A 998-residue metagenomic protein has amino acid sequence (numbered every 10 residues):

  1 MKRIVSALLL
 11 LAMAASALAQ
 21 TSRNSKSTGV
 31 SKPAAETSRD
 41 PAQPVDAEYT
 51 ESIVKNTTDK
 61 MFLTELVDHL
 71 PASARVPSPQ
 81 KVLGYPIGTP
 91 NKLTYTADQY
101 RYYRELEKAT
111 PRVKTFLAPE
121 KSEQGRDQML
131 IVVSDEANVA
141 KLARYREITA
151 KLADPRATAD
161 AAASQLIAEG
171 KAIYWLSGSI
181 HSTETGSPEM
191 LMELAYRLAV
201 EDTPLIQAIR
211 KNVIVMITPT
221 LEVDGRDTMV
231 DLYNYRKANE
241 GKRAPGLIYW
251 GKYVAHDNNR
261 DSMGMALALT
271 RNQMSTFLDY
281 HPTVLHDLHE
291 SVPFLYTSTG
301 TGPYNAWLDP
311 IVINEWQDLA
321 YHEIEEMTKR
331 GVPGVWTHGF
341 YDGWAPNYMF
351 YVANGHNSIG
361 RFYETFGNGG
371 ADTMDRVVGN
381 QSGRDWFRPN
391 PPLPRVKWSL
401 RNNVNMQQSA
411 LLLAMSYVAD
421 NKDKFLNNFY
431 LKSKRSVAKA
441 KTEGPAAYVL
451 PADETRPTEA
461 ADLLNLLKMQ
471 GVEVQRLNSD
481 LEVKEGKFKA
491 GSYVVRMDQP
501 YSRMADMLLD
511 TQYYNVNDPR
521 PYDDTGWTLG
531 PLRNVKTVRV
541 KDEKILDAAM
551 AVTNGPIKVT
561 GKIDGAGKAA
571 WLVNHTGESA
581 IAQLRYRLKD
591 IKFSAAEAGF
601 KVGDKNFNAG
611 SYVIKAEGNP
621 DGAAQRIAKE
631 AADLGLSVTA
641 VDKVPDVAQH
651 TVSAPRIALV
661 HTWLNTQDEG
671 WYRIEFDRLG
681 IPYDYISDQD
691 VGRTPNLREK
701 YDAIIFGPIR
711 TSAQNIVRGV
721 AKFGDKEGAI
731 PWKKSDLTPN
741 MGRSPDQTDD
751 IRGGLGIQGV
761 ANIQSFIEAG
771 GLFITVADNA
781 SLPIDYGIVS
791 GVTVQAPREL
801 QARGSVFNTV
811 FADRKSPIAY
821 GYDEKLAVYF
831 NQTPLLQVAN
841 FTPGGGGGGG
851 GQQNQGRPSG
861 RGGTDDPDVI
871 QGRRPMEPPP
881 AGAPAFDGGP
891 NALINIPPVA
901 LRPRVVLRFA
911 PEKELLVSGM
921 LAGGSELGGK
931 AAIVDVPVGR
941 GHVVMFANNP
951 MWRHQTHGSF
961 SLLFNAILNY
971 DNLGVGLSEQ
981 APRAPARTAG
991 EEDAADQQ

Functional and structural regions predicted by a protein language model:
M1-I4: Positively charged n-region of N-terminal signal peptides that target proteins for export
S6-S16: Bacterial N-terminal signal peptides
T21-M216, V254, R260, A266-A268 (+6 more regions): Intrinsic-disorder/low-complexity accessory segments
V215-T218, E222-L267: Mobile, glycine- and charge-enriched loop segments and immediately flanking short secondary-structure elements within
T218-V223, Y233, L288-L295, N779: Short, solvent-exposed turn/loop segments enriched in Gly/Ser/Thr/Pro and often Arg
D287-L288, F706: Conserved beta-strand positions
